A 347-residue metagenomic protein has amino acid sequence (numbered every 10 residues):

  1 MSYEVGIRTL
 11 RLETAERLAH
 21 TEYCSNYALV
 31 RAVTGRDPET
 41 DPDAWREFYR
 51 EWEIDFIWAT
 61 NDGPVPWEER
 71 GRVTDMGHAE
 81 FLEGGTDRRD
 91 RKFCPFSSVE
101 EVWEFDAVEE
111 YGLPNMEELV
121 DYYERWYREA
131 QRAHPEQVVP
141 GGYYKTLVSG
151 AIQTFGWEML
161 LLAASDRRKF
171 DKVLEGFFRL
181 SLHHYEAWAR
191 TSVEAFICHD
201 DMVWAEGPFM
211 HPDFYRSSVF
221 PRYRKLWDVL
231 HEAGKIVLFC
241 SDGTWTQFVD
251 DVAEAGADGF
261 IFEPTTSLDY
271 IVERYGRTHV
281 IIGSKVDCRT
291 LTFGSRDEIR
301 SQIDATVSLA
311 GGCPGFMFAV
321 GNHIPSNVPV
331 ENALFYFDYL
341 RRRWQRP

Functional and structural regions predicted by a protein language model:
M1-P347: Catalytic cores of TIM-barrel enzymes
